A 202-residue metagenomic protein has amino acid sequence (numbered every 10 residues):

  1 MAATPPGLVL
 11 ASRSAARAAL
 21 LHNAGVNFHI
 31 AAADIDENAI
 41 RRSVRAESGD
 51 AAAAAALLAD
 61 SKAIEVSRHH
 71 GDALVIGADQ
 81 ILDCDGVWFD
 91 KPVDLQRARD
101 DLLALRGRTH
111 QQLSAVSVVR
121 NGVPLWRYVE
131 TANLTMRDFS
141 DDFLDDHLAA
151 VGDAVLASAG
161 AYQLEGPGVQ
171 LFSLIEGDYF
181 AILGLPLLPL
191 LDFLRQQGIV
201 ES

Functional and structural regions predicted by a protein language model:
A2-L8, R45-S202: Anionic-ligand binding patches
A3-V26: N-terminal beta1-alpha1 ligand-phosphate binding loop
R13, A33, N121: Cofactor-binding loop segments of dinucleotide-utilizing enzymes, especially the Rossmann-like FAD- and NAD(P)+-binding
R17, E37-A39, L125: Flexible, glycine-rich phosphate/dinucleotide-binding loops and adjacent beta-alpha linkers at cofactor/substrate
G25-N27, G198-I199: Short, solvent-exposed amphipathic alpha-helical segments in soluble enzyme and RNA/protein-processing domains
V26-H29, V93-L95: Glycine-rich, phosphate-binding/catalytic loops in enzymes
H29-N38: A short beta-strand-loop structural module common to alpha/beta enzyme folds
A39-R45: Short, charged, surface-exposed secondary-structure boundary motifs
